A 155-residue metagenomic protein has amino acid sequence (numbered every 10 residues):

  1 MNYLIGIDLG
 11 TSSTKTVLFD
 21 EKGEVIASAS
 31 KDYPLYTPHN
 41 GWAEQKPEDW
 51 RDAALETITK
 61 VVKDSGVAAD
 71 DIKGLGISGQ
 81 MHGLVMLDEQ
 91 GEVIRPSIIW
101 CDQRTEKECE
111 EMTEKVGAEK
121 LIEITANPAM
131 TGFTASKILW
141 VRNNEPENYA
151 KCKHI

Functional and structural regions predicted by a protein language model:
M1-R95, E123, K151: N-terminal glycine/serine-rich phosphate-binding loop of ATP-dependent small-molecule kinases, especially carbohydrate
L9-T11, K22, L121-I155: Gly/Ser/Thr-rich active-site cleft segment
P47-A54, T105, T131-T134, I155: Generic structural signal for well-ordered, non-membrane alpha-helical segments in soluble metabolic enzymes
I58, V62-G66, T113-G117, R142-Y149: Structural signal for hydrophobic packing residues in well-ordered secondary-structure cores of soluble enzyme domains
E89-V93, E111, K115-V116, K120: Hydrophobic or amphipathic alpha-helical targeting/insertion segments
D102: Carbohydrate-associated surface elements
T105-E108, G117, T134-K137: Internal, well-ordered alpha-helical segments in soluble enzyme and binding-protein domains
K107-E110, E123: Internal helix-loop-helix
